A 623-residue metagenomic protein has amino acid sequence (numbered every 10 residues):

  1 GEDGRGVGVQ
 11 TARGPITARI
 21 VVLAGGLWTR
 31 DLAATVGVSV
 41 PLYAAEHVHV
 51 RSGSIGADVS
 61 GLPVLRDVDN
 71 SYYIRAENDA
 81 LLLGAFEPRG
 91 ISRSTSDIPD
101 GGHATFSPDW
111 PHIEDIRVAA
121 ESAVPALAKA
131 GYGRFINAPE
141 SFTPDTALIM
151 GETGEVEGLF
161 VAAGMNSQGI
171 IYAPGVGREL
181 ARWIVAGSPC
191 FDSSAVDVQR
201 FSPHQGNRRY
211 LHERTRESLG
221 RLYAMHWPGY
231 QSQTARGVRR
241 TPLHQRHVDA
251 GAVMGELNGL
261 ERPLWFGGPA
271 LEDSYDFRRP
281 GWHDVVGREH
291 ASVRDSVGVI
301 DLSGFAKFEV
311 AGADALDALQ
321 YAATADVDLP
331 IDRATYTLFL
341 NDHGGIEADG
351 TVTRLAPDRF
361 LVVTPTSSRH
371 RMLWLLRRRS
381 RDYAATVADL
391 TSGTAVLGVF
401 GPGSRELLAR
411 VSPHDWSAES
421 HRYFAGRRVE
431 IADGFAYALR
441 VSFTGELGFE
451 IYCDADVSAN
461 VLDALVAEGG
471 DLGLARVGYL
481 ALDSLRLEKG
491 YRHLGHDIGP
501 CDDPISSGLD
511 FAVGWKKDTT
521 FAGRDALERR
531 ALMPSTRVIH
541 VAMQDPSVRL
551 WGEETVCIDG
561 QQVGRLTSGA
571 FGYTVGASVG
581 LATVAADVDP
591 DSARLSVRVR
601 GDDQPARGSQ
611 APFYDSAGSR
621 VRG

Functional and structural regions predicted by a protein language model:
G1-D109, D115-A128, G206-Q231, G445: Flavin-dependent oxidoreductases
E2-R5, A57, D79, G154-V156 (+4 more regions): Short strand-connecting beta-turns/loops that link adjacent beta-strands
G8, L82, I149, G158-V161 (+4 more regions): General beta-strand recognition
T17, S71-Y73, I149, D349-T351 (+1 more regions): Short, surface-exposed charged micro-motifs
L27, G53-A57, E77-D79, P88 (+5 more regions): Short loop segments at secondary-structure junctions
T29, V176-I184, L319, L408: Buried hydrophobic packing segments
D69, N78, P99-D100, A104-R239: C-terminal catalytic lobe of FAD-dependent flavoproteins
D192, V198-G623: Glycine/proline-enriched, intrinsically flexible loops and inter-domain linkers
